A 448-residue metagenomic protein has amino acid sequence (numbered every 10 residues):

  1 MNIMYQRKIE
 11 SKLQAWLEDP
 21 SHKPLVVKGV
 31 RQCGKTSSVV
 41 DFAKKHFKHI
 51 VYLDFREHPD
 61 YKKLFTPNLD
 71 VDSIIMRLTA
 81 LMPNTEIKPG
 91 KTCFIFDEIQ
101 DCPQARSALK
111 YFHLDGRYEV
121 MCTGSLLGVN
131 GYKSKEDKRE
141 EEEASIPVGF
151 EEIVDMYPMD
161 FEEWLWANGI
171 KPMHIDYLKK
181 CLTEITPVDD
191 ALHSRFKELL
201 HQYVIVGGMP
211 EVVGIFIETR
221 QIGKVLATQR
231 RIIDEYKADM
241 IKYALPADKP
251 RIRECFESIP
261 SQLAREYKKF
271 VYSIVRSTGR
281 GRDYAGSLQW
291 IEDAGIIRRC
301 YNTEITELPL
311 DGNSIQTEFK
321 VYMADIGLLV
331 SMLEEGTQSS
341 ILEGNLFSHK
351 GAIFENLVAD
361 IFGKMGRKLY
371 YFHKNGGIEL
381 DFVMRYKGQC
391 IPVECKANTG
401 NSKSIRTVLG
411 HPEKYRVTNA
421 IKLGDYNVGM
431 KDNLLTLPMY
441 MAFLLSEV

Functional and structural regions predicted by a protein language model:
M1-E18: N-terminal pre-Walker A segment at the start of P-loop NTPase domains
V27: Hydrophobic anchor at the beta1->P-loop junction of P-loop NTPases
K35: Conserved lysine of the Walker
S38, F42: Hydrophobic positions on the alpha1 helix immediately C-terminal to the Walker A/P-loop
E57-G90: Short glycine-rich substrate-engagement loop in P-loop NTPases that contacts/grips substrate
G124, N130-A264: Interdomain motor-coupling "hinge/lid" segment immediately C-terminal to the ATP-binding subdomain of NTP-driven enzymes
G214-L380, K387: Accessory nucleic acid-recognition modules appended to NTPase machines
M384-P392: Active-site beta-strand-loop-beta-strand hairpin of nuclease catalytic cores that positions key catalytic residues
